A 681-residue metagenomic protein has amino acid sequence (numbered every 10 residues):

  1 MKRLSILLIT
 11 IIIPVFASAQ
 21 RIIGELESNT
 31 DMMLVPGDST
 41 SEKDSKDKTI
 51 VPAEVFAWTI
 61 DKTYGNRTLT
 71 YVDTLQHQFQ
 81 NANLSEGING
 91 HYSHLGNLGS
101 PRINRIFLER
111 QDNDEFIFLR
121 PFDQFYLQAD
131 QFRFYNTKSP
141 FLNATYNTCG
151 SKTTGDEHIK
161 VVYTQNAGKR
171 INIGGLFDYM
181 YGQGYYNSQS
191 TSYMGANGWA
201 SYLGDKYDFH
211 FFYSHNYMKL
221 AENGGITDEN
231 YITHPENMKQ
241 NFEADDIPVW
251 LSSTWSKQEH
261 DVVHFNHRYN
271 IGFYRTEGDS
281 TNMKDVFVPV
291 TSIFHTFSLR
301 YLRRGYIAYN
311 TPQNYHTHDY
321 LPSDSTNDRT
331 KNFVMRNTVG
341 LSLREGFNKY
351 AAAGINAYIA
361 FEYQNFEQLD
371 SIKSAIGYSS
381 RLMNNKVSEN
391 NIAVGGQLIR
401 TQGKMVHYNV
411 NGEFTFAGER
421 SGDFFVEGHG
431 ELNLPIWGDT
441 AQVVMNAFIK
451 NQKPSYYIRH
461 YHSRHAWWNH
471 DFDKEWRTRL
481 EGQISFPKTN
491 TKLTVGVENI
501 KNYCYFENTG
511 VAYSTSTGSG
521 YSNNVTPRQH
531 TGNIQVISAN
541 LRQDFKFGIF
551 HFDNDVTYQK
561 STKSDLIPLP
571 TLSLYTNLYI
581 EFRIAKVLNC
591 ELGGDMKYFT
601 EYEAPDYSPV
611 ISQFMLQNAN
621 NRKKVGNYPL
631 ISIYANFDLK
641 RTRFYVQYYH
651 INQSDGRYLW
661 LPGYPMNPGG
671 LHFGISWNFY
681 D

Functional and structural regions predicted by a protein language model:
K2-L8: Sec-dependent signal peptide recognition, specifically the positively charged N-region followed immediately by
R3, T137-S139, W250-P312, H318-D681: Exposed, low-structure sequence patches enriched in small/polar residues
L8-I9, G594: A structural signal for short, well-ordered beta-strand segments
T10-S18: Hydrophobic h-region of N-terminal signal peptides that target proteins for export in Gram-negative bacteria
I13-P14, N187, N216, Q559: Single-residue recognition of alpha-helix boundary sites
F16, S151, Q183-N187, A417-E419 (+1 more regions): A generic structural signal for short coil/turn motifs at secondary-structure boundaries
Q20-H260, N270-G278, N282-K284, E431-T440 (+2 more regions): Membrane-proximal, glycine/serine-rich, low-complexity loop/turn segments characteristic of large bacterial
